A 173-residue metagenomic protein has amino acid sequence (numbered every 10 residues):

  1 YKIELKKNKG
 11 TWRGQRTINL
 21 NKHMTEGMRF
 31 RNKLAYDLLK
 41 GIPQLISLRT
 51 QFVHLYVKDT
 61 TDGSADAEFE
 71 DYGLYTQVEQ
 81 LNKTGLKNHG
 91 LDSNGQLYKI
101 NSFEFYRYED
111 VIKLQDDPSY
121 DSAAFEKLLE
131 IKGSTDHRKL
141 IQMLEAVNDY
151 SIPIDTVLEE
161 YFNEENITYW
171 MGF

Functional and structural regions predicted by a protein language model:
Y1-F173: Phosphate/dinucleotide-binding and metal-coordinating scaffold of catalytic cores in nucleotide-dependent enzymes
